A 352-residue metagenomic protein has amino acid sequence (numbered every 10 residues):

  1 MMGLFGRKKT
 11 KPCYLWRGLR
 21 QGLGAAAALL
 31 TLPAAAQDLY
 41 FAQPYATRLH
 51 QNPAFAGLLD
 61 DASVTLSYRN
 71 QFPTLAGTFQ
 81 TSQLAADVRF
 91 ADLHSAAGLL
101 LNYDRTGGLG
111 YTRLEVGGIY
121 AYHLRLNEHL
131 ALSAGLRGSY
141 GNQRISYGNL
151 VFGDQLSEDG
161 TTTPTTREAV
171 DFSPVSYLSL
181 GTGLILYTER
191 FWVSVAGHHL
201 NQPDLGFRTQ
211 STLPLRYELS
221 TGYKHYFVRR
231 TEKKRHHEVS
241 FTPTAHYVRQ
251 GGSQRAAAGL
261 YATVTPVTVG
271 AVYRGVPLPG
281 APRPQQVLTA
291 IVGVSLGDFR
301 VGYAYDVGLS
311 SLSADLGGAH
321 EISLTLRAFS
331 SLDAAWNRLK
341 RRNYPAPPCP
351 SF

Functional and structural regions predicted by a protein language model:
M1-D38, F329-F352: Cleavable N-terminal export/targeting peptides
Q37-F352: Subset of outer-membrane beta-barrel
